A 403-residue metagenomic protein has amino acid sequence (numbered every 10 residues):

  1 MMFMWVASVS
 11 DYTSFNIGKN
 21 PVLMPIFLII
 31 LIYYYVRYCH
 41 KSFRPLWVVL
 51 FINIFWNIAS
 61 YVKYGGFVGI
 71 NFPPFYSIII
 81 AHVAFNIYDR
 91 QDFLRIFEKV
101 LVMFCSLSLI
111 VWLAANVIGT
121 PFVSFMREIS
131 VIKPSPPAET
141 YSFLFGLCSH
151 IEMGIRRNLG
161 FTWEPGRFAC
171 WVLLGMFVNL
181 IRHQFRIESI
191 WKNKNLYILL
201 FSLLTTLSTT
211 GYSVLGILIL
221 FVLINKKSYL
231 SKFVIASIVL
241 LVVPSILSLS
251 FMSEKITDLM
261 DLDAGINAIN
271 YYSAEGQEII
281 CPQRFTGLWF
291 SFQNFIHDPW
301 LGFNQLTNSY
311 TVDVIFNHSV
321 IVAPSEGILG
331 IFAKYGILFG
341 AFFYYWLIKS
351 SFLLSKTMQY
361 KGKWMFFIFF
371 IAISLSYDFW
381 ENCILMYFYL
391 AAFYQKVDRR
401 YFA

Functional and structural regions predicted by a protein language model:
M1-I58, V62, R95, F185-I190 (+3 more regions): Transmembrane signal-anchor hairpin modules in multi-pass inner-membrane enzymes, especially those that act on
M1-V6, L196-I198, V234, I238-L241 (+3 more regions): Loop-to-helix entry and N-terminal half of a specific, functionally important transmembrane alpha helix in multi-pass
A7-I17, T257-Y335: Long extracytoplasmic/lumenal interhelical loops at the membrane interface of multi-pass membrane proteins
L28-L31, I219-L220, K363-S374, D378-A403: Transmembrane alpha-helices of multi-pass inner-membrane enzymes
I30-V36, Y61-V117, Y344-W346: Transmembrane alpha-helical segments and their membrane-water interfaces
E98-F122, S142-L207, Y212-I224: Alpha-helical transmembrane segments of multi-pass inner-membrane proteins
I110-G119, K226-S273: A membrane-periplasm/extracellular boundary helix in multi-pass inner-membrane enzymes that assemble envelope glycans
H183, E188-W191, G216-I224, Y229-V234 (+2 more regions): Hydrophobic transmembrane alpha-helices and their immediate junctions
